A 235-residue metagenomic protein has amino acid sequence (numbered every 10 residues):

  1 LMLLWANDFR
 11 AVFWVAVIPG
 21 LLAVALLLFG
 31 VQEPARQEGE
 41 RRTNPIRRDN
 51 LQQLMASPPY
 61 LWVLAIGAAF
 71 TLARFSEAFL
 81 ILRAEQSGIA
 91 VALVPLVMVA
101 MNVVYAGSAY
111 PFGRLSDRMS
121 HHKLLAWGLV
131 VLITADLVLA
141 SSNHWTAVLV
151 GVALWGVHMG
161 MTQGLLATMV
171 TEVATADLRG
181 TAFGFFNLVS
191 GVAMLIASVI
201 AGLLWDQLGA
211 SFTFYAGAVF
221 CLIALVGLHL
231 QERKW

Functional and structural regions predicted by a protein language model:
L1-F13, I196-A210: Transmembrane alpha-helix termini and helix-breaking/packing motifs in multi-pass membrane transporters
M2, S108-S120, W205-D206: Helix-to-loop junctions at the C-terminal end of transmembrane segments in multipass secondary transporters
L3, V17-G39, A224-E232: C-terminal membrane-cytosol helix-exit motif in multi-pass small-molecule transporters
L3-L4, V130-N143, H229: C-terminal ends and interior cores of transmembrane alpha-helices in multi-pass membrane transporters/permeases
V17, K123-V138, Y215-A218: Structural signature of the two symmetry-related core transmembrane helices
E33-A65: Juxtamembrane intracellular "pre-TM" segments in multi-pass secondary transporters
A78-V94: Short amphipathic helix-loop junctions that connect adjacent transmembrane helices in Major Facilitator Superfamily/SLC
M161-A174: Intracellular juxtamembrane helix-capping segments at the cytosolic ends of symmetry-related transmembrane helices
